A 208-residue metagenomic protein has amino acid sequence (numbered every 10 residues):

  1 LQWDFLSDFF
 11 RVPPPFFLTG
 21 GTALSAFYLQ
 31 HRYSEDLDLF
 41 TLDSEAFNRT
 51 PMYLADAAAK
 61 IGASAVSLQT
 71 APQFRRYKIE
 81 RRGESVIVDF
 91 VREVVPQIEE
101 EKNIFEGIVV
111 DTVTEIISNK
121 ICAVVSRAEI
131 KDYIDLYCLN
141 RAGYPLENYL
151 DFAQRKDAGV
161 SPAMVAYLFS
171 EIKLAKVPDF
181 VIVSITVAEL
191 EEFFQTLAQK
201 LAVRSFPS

Functional and structural regions predicted by a protein language model:
L1-S208: Compositionally biased terminal segments of proteins
